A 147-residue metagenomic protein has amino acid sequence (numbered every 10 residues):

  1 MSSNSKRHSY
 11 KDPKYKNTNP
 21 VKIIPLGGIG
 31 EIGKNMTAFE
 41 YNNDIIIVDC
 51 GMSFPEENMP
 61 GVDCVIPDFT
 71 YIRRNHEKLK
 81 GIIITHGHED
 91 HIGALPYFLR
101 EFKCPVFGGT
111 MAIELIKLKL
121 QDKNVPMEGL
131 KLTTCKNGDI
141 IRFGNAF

Functional and structural regions predicted by a protein language model:
M1-I24, E40-M52: Metallo-beta-lactamase
Y15, M111-F147: Metallo-beta-lactamase
T18-P20, I45, K103-V106, K131 (+1 more regions): Beta-sheet entry/capping signal
K22-G27, I32-Y41, G138-F147: Catalytic core of the metallo-beta-lactamase
I29-K34, Y41-I84, Y97, E101 (+2 more regions): Pre-active-site segment of Zn-dependent metallo-hydrolases
H91: N-terminal Rossmann-fold NAD(P) dinucleotide-binding loop
